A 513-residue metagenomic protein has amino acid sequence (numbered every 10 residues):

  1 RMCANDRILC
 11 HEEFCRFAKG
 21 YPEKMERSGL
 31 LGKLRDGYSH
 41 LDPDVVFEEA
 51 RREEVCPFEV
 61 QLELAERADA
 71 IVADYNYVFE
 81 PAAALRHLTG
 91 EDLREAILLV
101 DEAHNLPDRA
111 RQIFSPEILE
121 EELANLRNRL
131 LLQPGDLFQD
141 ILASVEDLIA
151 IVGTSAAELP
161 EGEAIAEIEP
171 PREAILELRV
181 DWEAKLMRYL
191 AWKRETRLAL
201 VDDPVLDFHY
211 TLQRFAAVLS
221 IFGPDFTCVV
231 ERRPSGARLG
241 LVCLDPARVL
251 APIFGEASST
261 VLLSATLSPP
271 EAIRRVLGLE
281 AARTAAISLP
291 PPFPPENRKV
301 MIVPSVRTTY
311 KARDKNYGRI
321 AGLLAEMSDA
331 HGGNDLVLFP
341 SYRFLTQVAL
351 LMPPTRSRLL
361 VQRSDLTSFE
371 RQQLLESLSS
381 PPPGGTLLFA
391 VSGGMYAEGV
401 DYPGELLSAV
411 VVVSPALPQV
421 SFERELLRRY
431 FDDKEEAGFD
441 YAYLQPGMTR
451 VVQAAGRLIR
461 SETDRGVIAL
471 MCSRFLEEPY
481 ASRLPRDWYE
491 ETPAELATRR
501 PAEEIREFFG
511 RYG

Functional and structural regions predicted by a protein language model:
R1-I71, F79, N128, E158-E161 (+4 more regions): A substrate-engagement module of RecA-like helicase motors
V46-I71, A82-T89, K185-R307, K315-N316 (+3 more regions): A contiguous, basic/glycine-rich beta-loop/short-helix subdomain that forms a polymer-engagement track
R51-W182, A265-L279, Q419-S421: Signature of the SF2 helicase/ATPase Hel1-core->accessory helical subdomain module
L119-H209, N297-D329, D335: Conserved interdomain linker/interface between the two RecA-like ATPase lobes of SF2 helicase motors
V261-L263, G333-P340, L470-M471: Conserved RecA-like ASCE P-loop NTPase motor core of nucleic-acid helicases/translocases
P304-K315, S364-L476: Conserved RecA-like P-loop NTPase helicase motor core
P340-R363: Conserved helicase motor "Helicase C" RecA-like lobe of SF1/SF2 P-loop NTPases
L426, F439, A469-G513: N-terminal targeting/trafficking signals and adjacent low-complexity tails
